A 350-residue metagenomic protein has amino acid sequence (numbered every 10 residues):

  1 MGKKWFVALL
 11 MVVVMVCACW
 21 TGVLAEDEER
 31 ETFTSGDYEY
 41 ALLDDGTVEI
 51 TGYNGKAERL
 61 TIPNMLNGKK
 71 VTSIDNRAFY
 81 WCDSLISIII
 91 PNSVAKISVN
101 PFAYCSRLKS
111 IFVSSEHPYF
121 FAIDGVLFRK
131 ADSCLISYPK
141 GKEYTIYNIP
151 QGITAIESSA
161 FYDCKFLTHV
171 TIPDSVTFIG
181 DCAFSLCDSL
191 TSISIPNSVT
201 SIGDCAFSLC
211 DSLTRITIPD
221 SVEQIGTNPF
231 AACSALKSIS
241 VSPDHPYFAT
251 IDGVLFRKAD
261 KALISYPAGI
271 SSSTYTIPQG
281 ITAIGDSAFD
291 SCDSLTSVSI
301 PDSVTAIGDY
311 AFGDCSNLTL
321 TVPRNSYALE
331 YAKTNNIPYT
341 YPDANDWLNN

Functional and structural regions predicted by a protein language model:
M1-M11: Positively charged n-region of N-terminal signal peptides that target proteins for export
L10-A18: Bacterial N-terminal signal peptides
A18-R30: Sec-dependent signal peptide cleavage junction
D27-E39: Short N-terminal segments immediately surrounding and downstream of signal-peptide cleavage
D37-G46, G55-S73, C82-K96, C105-V126 (+10 more regions): Structural signature of tandem-repeat unit edges
